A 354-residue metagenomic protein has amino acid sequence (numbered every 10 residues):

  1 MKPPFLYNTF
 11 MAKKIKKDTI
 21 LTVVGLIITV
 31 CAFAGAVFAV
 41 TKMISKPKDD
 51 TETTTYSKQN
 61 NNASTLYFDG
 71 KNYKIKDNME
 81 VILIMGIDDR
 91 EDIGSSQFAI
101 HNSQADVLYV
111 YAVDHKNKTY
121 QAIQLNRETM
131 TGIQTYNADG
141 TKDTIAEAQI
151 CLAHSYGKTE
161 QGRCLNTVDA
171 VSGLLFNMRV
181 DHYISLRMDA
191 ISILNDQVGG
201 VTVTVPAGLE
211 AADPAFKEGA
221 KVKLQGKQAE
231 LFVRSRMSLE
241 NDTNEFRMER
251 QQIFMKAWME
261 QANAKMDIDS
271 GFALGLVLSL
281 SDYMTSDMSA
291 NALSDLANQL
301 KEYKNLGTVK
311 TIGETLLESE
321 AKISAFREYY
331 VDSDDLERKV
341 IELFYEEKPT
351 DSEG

Functional and structural regions predicted by a protein language model:
P3: Cationic, low-complexity basic patches in intrinsically disordered or flexible, solvent-exposed regions
Y7-T9: Short, positively charged and aromatic/hydrophobic N-terminal segments
A12-L26, A34-G354: Non-catalytic, solvent-exposed segments at the cell envelope interface
